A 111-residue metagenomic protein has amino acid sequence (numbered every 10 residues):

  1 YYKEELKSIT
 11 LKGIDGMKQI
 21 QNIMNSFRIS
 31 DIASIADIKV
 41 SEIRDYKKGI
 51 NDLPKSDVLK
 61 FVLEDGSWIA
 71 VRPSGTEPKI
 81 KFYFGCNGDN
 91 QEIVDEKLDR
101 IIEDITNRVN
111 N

Functional and structural regions predicted by a protein language model:
Y1-R72, K79, Y83, N90-V94 (+1 more regions): Phosphate-binding and adjacent anionic-ligand microenvironments
K97-I101: Short amphipathic alpha-helices in soluble, non-transmembrane regions that often serve as interface/regulatory elements
